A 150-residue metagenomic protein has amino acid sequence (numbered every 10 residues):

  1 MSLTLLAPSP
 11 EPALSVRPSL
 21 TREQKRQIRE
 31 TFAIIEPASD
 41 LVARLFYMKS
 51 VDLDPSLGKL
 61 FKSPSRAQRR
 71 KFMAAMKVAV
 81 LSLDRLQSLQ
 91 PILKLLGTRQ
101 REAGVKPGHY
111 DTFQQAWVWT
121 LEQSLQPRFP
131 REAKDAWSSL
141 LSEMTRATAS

Functional and structural regions predicted by a protein language model:
S2-S150: Globin-like tetrapyrrole-binding proteins
